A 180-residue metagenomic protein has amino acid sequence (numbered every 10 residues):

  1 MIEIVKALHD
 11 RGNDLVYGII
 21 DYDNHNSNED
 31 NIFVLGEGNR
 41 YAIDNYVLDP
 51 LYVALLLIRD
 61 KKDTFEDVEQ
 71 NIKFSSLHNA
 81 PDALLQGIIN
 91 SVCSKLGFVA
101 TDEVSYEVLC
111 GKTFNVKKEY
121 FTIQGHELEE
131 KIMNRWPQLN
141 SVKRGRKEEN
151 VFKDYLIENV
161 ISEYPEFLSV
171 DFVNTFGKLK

Functional and structural regions predicted by a protein language model:
M1-A42, Y46, L57-D60, T64-E66: Conserved helicase/translocase motor-coupling segment
V53: Phosphate-sensing "switch" segment of ASCE/P-loop ATPases
K62, E66-K180: C-terminal, charge/polar-rich interaction regions
